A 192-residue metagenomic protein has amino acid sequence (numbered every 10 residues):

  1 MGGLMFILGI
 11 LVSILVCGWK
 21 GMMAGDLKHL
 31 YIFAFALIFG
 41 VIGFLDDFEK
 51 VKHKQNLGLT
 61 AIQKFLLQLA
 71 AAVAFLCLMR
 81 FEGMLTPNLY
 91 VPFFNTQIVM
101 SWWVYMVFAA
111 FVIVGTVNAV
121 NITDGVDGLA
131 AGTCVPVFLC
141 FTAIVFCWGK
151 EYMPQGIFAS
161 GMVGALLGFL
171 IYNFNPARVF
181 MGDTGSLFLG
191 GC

Functional and structural regions predicted by a protein language model:
M1-C192: "…together with the soluble PPM/PP2C metallo-phosphatase catalytic core" -> "…together with the soluble PPM/PP2C
